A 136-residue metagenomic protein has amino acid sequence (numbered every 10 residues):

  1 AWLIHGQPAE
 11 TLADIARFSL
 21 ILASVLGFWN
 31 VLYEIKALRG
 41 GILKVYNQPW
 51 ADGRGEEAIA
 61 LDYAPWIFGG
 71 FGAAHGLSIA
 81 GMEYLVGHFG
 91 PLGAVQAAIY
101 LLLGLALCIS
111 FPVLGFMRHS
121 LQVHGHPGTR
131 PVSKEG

Functional and structural regions predicted by a protein language model:
A1-G136: Aromatic-rich, lipid-facing transmembrane alpha helices and their immediate juxtamembrane interface loops in integral
